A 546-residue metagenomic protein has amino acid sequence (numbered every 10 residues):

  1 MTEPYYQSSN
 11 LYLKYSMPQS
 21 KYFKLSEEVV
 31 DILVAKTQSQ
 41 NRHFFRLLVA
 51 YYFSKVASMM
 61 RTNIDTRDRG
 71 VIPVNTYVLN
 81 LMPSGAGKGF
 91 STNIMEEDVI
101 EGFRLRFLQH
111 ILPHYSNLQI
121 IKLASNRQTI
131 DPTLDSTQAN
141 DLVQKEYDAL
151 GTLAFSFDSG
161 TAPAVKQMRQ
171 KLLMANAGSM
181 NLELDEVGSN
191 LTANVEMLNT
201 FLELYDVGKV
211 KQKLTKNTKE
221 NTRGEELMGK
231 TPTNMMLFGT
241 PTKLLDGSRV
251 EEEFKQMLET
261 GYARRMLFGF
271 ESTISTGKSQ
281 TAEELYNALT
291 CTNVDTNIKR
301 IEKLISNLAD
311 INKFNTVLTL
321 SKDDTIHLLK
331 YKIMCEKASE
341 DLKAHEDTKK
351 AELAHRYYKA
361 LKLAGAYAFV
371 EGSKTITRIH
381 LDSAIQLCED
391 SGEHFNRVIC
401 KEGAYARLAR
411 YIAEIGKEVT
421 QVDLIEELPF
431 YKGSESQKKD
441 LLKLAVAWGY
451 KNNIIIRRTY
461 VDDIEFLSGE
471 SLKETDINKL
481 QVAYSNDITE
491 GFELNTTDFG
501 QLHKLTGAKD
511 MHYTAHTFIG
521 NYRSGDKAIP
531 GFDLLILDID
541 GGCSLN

Functional and structural regions predicted by a protein language model:
M1-T475: Phosphate-handling catalytic cores of nucleic-acid transaction enzymes
D476-N546: Signature for HUH/AEP ssDNA processing cores
